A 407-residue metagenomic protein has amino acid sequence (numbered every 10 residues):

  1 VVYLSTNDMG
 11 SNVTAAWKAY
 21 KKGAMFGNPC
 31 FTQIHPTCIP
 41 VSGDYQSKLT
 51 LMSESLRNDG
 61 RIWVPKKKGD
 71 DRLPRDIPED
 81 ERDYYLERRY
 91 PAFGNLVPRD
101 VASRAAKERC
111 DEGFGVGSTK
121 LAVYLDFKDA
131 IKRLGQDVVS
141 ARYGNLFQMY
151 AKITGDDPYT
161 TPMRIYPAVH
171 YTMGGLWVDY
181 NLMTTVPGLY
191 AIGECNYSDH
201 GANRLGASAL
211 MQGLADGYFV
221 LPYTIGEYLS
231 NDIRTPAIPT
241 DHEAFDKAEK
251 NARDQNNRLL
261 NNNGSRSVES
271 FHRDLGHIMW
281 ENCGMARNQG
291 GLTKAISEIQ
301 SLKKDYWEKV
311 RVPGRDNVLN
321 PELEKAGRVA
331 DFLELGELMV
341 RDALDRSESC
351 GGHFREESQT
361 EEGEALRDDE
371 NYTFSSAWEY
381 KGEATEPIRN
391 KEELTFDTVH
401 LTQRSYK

Functional and structural regions predicted by a protein language model:
V1-L49, H200-Y223: Glycine-rich loop(s) and the adjacent beta-strand/alpha-helix scaffold that form part
A24-K152, Y223-E227: An anion/pyrophosphate-binding glycine-rich loop and adjacent beta-alpha core in soluble alpha-beta enzymes
Q33-S42, R164-T172, I233-R253, G352-E364: A glycine-rich phosphate-binding loop feature that marks nucleotide/adenosyl-phosphate handling sites
L134-M183: Accessory "access/gating" subregions that flank catalytic or transport cores
M183-R204: Short FAD-binding loop at a beta-strand-to-alpha-helix junction that anchors the flavin cofactor in diverse
Y197, N203, L210-F219, A343-S358: Conserved phosphate/anionic-ligand binding catalytic regions in large, soluble enzymes, centered on
E227-V318: Long, amphipathic alpha-helical stalk/connector segments used for oligomerization, subunit docking, or mechanical
D305, R311-K407: C-terminal amphipathic alpha-helical interaction region
